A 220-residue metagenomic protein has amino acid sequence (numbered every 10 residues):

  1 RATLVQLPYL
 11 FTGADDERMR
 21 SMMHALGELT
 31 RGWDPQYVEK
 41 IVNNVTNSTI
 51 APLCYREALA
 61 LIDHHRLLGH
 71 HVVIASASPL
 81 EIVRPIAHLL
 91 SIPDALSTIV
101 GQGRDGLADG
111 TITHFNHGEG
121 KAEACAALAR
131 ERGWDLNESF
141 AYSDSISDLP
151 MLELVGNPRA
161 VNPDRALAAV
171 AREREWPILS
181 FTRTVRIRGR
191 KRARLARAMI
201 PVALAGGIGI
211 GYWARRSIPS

Functional and structural regions predicted by a protein language model:
R1-H64: A metal-dependent, Asp-based hydrolase signature
K40-N43, N47-S220: C-terminal cap/substrate-recognition subdomain and adjoining C-terminal extension of metal-dependent phosphatase-like
